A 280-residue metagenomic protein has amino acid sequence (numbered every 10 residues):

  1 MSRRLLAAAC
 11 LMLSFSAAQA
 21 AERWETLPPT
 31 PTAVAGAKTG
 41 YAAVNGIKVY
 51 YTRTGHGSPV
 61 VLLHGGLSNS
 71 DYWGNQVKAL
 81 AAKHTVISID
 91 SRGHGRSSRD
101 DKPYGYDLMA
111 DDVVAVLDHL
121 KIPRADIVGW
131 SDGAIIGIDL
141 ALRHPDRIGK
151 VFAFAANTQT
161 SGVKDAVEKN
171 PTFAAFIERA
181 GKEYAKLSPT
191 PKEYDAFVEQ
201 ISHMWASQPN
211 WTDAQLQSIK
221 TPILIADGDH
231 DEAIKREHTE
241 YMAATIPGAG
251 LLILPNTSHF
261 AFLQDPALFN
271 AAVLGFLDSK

Functional and structural regions predicted by a protein language model:
I47-R96: Conserved HGGG/HGGXW glycine-rich cap/lid loop of the alpha/beta-hydrolase fold
T54, S88-V128: Active-site loop/oxyanion-hole signature of alpha/beta-hydrolase fold enzymes
I135-R143, G149-K182: Flexible "cap/lid" loop of the alpha/beta hydrolase fold
E199-Q215: Active-site nucleophile elbow and catalytic-triad environment of alpha/beta-hydrolase enzymes
I219, I225-D227: Short beta-strand/loop motif that positions the catalytic acidic residue of the alpha/beta-hydrolase fold
H230-I234: Acidic catalytic loop of the alpha/beta-hydrolase fold
A243-F260: Catalytic histidine neighborhood in serine/cysteine hydrolases with alpha/beta-hydrolase-type architecture
P255-K280: Catalytic active-site module of serine/aspartate enzymes centered on a nucleophile-bearing elbow/loop
